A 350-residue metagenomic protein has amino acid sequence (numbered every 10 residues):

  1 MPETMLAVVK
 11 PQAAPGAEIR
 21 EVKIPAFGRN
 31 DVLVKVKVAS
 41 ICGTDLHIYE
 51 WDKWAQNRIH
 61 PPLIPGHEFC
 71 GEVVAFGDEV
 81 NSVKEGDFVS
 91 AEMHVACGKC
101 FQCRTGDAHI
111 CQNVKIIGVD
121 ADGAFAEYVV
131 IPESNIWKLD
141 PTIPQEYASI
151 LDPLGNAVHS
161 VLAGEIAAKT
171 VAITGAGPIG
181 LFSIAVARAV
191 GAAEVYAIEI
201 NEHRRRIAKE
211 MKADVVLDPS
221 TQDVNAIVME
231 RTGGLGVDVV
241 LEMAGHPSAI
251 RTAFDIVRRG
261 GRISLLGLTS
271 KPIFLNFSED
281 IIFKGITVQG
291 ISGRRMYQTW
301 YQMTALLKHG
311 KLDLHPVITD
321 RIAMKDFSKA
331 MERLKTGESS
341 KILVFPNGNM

Functional and structural regions predicted by a protein language model:
P2-M5, K35, P247, R251-D255 (+1 more regions): C-terminal hydrophobic helical "lid"/dimerization subdomain of Rossmann-like NAD(P)H-dependent oxidoreductases
E21, R58, C97-T174: NAD(P)H dinucleotide-binding glycine-rich loop of Rossmann-like/cofactor-binding domains, especially the beta1-alpha1
P25-A39, W54-F101, D140-T142: Glycine-rich beta-strand-centered segment in the early N-terminal region that forms part of a ligand/cofactor-binding
P141-Q222, A226: Mid-domain Rossmann-like dinucleotide-binding core that forms the NAD(H)/NADP(H) cofactor-binding site
G164, D255-V257: Conserved helix-to-beta-strand junction in the class I
A226-E230, K271-D320, S328-K329: C-terminal substrate-binding/catalytic core of Rossmann-like NAD(P)-dependent dehydrogenases/reductases
G261-R262: Glycine-centered, small-residue-biased loops immediately flanking beta-strands in adenine/cofactor-binding cores
L266-G267: Acidic carboxylate diad motif detector
